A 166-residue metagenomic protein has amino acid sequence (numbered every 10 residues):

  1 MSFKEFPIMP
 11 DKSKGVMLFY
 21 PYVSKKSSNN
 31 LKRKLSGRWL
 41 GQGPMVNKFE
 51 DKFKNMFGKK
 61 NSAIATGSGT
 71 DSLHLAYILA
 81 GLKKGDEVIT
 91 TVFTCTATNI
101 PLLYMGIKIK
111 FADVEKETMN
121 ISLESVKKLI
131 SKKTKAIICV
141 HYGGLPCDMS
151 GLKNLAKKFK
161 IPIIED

Functional and structural regions predicted by a protein language model:
M1-L40: N-terminal "arm"/small-domain region of PLP-dependent enzymes with the aminotransferase-like
V23, G41, T94, E117-T118 (+1 more regions): Glycine-/small-residue-rich active-site loops that bind phosphorylated ligands and cofactors
N30-L31, F53, S72, V88 (+5 more regions): Generic structural signal for small/hydrophobic residues in well-ordered secondary structure, especially within
K32, S36, E50-K54, H74 (+4 more regions): Solvent-exposed, non-membrane alpha-helical residues enriched in polar/charged side chains
W39, P44-E87, P101-M105, F111-D113: Phosphate-binding glycine-rich loop
H74, F93, C147-S150: Short N-terminal helix/helix-N-cap motif within the alpha/beta-hydrolase-1
F93-N99: Conserved coil-to-alpha-helix start sites within the AMP-binding
E117-E165: Active-site phosphate-binding strand-loop segment of PLP-dependent enzymes
